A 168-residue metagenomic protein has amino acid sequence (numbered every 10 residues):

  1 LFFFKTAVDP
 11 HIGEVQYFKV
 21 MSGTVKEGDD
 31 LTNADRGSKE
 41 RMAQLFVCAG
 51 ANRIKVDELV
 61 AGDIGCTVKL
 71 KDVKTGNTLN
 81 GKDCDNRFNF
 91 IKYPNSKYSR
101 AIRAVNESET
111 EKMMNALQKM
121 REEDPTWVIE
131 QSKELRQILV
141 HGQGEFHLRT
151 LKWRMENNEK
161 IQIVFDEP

Functional and structural regions predicted by a protein language model:
F2-S99, M114, Q137: Conserved nucleotide-binding/hydrolysis modules and their immediate coupling elements across P-loop/ASCE NTPase motors
K82-P168: Charged, conformationally dynamic linker/hinge segments that couple catalytic or nucleotide-dependent chemistry
